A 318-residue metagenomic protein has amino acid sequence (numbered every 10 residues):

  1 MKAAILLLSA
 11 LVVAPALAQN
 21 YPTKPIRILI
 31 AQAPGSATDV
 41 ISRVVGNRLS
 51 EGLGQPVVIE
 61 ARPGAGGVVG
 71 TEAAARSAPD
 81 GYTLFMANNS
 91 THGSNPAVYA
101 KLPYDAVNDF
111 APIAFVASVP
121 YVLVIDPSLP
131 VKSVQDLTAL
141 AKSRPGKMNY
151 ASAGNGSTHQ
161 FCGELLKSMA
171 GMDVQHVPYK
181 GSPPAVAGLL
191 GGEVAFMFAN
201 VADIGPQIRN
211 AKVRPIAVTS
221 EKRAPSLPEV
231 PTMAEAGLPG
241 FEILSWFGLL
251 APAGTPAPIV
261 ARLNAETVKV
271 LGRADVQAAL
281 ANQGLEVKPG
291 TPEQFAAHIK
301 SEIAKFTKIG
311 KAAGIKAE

Functional and structural regions predicted by a protein language model:
M1-L7: Sec-dependent signal peptide recognition, specifically the positively charged N-region followed immediately by
V13-P15: N-terminal signal peptide c-region/cleavage motif recognized by signal peptidases
A18-N108, K147-N149, N155, G171-F198 (+4 more regions): N-terminal (or domain-start) structured segment
T23-P25, M169-M172, E235, A257-E318: An extracytoplasmic/periplasmic, membrane-proximal ligand-sensing/linker region
V40, V44, R48, V69 (+15 more regions): Extracytoplasmic/secreted proteins, especially bacterial periplasmic and envelope-associated proteins
R76-Y82, N89, A97-P184, M233 (+1 more regions): Hinge/capping helix and adjacent helix->loop/strand transition within the periplasmic-binding protein
H92-K101, K167-M169, F196-V230: A ligand-binding cleft/hinge motif common to bilobed small-molecule-binding domains
